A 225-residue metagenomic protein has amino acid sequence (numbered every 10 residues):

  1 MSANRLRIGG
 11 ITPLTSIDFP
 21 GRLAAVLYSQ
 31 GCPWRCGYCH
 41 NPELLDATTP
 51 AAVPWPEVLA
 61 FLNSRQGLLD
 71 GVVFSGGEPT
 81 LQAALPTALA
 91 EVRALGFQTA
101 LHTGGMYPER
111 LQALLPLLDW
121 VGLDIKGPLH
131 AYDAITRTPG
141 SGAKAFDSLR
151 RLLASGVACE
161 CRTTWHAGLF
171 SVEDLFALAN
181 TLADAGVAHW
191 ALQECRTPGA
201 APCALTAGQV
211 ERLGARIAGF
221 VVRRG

Functional and structural regions predicted by a protein language model:
M1, L6-T12, G31, L44-L45 (+2 more regions): SEC14/CRAL-TRIO lipid-binding/transfer domains and related phosphoinositide-recognition modules that form deep
M1-G21, A154, A167-G225: Auxiliary Fe-S-binding modules of radical SAM enzymes
T15, E43, G76, I125 (+1 more regions): Residues that line or immediately flank small-molecule/substrate-binding pockets and catalytic motifs
I17-V53: Canonical Radical SAM [4Fe-4S] cluster-binding loop centered on the CxxxCxxC motif and its immediate flanking residues
Y28, S75-G76: A secondary-structure boundary/capping signal
P42-V72: Conserved alpha-helical substructure of the radical SAM core
A47-A51, G77-E78, Q98-L101: Short, flexible loop segments at the rims of nucleotide/cofactor-binding pockets, characterized by
L59-G71, T80-C203: Conserved AdoMet/S-adenosylmethionine-binding subsite of the radical SAM
